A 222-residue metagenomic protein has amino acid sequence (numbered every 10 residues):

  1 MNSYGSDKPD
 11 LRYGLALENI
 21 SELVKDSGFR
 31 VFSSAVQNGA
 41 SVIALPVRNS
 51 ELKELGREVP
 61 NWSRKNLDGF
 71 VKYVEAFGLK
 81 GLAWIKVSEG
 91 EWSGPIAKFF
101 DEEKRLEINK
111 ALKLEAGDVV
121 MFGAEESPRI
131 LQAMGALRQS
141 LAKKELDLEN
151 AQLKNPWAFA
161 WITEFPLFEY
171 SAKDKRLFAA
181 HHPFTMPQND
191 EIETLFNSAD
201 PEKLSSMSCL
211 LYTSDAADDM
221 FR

Functional and structural regions predicted by a protein language model:
M1-L211: Metal-assisted phosphate- and nucleotidyl-transfer catalytic regions
Y212-R222: Single conserved hydrophobic/aromatic residue that forms the stacking wall/gate of nucleotide- or nucleobase-binding
